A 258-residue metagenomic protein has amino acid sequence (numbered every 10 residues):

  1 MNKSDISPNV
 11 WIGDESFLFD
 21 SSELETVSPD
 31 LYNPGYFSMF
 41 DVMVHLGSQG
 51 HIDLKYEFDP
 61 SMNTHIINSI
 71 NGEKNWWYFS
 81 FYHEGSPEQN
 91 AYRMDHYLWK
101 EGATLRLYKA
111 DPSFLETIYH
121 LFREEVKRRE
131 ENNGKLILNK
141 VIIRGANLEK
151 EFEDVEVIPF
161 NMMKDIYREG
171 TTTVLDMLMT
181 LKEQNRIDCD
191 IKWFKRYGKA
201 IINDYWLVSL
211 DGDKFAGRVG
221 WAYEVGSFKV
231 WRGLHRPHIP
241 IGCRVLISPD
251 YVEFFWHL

Functional and structural regions predicted by a protein language model:
M1-L258: Ubiquitin-like/PB1-type beta-grasp interaction modules and other compact soluble beta-rich domains
